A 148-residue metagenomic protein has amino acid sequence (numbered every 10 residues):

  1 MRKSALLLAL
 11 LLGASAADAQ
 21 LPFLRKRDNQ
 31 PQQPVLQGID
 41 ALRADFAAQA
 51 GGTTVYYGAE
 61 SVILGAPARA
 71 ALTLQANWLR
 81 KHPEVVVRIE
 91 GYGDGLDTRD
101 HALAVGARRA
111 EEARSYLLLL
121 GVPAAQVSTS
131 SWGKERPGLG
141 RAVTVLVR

Functional and structural regions predicted by a protein language model:
R2-L7: Sec-dependent signal peptide recognition, specifically the positively charged N-region followed immediately by
L8, S61, R99: Generic anion/oxyanion-binding catalytic loop in active/binding sites
A9-D18: Hydrophobic h-region of N-terminal signal peptides that target proteins for export in Gram-negative bacteria
D18, P67, L74, R109-E112 (+1 more regions): Residues within well-formed alpha-helices
Q20-V86: Periplasmic peptidoglycan-binding/tethering modules of Gram-negative envelope proteins
R88-E90: Amphipathic, hydrophobic secondary-structure cores in small proteins
Y92-R148: Periplasmic OmpA-like peptidoglycan-binding domain that tethers envelope proteins to the cell wall
